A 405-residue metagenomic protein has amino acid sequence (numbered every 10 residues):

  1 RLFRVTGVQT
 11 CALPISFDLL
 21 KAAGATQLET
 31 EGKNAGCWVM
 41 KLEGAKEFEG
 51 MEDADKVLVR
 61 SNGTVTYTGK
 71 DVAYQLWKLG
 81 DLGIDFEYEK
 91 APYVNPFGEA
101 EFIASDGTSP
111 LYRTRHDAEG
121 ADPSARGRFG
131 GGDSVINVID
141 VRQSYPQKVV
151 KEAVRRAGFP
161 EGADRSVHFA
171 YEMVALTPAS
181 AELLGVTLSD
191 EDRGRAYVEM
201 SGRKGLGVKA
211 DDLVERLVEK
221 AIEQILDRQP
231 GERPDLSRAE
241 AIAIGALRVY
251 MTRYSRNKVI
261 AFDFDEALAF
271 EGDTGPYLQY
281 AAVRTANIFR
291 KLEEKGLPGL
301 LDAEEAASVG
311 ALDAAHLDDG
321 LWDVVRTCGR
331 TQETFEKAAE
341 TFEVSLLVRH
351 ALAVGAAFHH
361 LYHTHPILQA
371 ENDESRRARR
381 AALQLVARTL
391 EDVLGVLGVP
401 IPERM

Functional and structural regions predicted by a protein language model:
R1, T6-M405: Non-catalytic interaction-recognition regions
